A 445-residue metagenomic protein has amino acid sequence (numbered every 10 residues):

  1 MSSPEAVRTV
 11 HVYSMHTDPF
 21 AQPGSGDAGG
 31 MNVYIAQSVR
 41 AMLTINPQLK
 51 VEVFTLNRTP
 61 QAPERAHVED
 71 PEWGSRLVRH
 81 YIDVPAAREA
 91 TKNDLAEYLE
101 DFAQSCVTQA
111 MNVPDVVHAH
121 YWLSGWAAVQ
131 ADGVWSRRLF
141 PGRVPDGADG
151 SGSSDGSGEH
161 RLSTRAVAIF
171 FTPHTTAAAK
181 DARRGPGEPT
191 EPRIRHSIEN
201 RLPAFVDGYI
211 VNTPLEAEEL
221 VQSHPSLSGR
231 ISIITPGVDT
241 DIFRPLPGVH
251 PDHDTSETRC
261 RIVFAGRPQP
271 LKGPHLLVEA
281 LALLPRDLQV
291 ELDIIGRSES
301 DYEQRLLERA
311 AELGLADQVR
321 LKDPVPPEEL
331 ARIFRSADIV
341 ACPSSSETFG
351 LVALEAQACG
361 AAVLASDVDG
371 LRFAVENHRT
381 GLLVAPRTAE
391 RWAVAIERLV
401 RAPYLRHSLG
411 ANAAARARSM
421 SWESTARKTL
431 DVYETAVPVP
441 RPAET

Functional and structural regions predicted by a protein language model:
M1-D70: N-terminal subdomain of nucleotide-sugar transferases
L215, G237: Carbohydrate-associated surface elements
C260, F264-L283, Q304, E390: A conserved mid-protein helix/loop that constitutes part of the nucleotide-sugar donor-binding site
E291-L307: Glycosyltransferase donor-sugar binding loop
P324-V325, R332-A337: Short alpha-helical donor nucleotide-sugar binding micro-motif in glycosyltransferases
S345: Aromatic "clamp/platform" in nucleotide-sugar-dependent glycosyltransferases that forms part of the donor/acceptor
A362-A365, V375: Short hydrophobic beta-strand element within catalytic cores of glycosyltransferases and related nucleotide-activated
N377-H378, L382-A389, R398-Y404: Conserved acidic donor-binding segment of nucleotide-sugar-dependent glycosyltransferases
